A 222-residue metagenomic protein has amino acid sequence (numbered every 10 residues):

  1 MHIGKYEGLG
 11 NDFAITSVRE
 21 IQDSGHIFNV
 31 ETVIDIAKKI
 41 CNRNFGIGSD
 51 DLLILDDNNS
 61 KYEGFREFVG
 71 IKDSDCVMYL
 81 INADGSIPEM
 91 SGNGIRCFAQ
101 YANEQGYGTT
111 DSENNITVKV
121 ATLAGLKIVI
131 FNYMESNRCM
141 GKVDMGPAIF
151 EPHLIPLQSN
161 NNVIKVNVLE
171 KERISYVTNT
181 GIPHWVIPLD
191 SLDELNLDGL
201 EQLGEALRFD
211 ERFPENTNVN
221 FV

Functional and structural regions predicted by a protein language model:
M1-N137, W185-V222: A glycine-rich beta-to-alpha transition motif near the start of alpha/beta enzyme domains, typified by
N59, P147-I149, T180-H184: Glycine-rich beta-alpha junction loops
M140-A148: Membrane helix-loop-helix hairpins that form the core translocation module of multi-pass transporters
I149-R173: Active-site glycine-rich loop that binds ribose-phosphate moieties when present
I164-N196: Internal active-site segments that recognize and position negatively charged phosphoryl groups and nucleotide moieties
